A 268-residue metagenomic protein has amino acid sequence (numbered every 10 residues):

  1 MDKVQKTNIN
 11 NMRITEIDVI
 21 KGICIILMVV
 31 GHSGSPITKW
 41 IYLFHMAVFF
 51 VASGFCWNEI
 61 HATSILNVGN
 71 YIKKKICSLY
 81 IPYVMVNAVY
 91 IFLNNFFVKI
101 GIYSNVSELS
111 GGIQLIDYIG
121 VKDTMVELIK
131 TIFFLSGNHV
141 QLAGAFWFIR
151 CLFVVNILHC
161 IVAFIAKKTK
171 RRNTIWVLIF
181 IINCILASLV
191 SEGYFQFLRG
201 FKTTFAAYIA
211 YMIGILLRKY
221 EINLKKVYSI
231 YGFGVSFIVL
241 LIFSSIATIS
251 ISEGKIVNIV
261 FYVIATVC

Functional and structural regions predicted by a protein language model:
M1-I185, F195-Q196, A207: Membrane-cytosol interface segments of multi-pass membrane proteins, especially ER/Golgi lipid-handling enzymes
D18-I20, L43, F49-F50, T203 (+5 more regions): Small-residue packing motifs within transmembrane alpha-helices
V30, G34, N183-Q196, L240-G254: C-terminal ends of transmembrane alpha-helices and the immediately adjacent extracellular/lumenal or cytosolic loop
K39-L43, Q196-T204, E253-V260: Non-cytosolic membrane-interface motifs at loop->transmembrane helix junctions
V48-C56, A206-L216, V263-V267: Alpha-helical transmembrane segments and their membrane-interface exit regions
C56-L66, L189-G193, I215-N223, F243-T248: Juxtamembrane membrane-interface segments at transmembrane alpha-helix termini
A166-I179, I213-L241: Hydrophobic alpha-helical segments of polytopic membrane proteins
N223-C268: Alpha-helical transmembrane segments and terminal signal-anchor/GPI-anchor hydrophobic tails, characterized by long
